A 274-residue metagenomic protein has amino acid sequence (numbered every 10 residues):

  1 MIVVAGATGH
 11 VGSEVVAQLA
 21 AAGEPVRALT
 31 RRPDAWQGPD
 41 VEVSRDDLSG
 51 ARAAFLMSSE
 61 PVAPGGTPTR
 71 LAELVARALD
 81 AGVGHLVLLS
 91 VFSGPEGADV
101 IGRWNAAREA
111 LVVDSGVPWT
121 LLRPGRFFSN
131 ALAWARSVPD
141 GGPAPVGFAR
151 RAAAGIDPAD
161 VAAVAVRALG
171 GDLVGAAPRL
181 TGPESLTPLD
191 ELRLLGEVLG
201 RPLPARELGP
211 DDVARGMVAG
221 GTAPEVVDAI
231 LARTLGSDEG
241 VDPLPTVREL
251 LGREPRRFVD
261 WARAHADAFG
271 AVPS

Functional and structural regions predicted by a protein language model:
I2-E24: N-terminal Rossmann NAD(P)H-binding glycine-rich loop of SDR-like oxidoreductase domains
S59-G141: Glycine-/Pro-rich loop/turn segments that contact NAD(P) or position catalytic residues in Rossmann-like domains
A131-S137, A168-P178, E239-V241, A271: Glycine/proline-rich active-site loop of Rossmann-fold NAD(P)-dependent oxidoreductases
S137-I156, R179: A conserved pocket-lining segment of Rossmann-fold NAD(P)-dependent short-chain dehydrogenase/reductase
G147-R151, P178-S185, L199-G200, E207 (+1 more regions): Glycine-rich Rossmann NAD(P)(H)-binding loop
I156-A177, L189, R193: Alpha-helical substrate-binding/gating segment
L194-D238, S274: Terminal hydrophobic/aromatic helix or amphipathic segment near a protein terminus
T246, L251-S274: Amphipathic terminal alpha-helices
